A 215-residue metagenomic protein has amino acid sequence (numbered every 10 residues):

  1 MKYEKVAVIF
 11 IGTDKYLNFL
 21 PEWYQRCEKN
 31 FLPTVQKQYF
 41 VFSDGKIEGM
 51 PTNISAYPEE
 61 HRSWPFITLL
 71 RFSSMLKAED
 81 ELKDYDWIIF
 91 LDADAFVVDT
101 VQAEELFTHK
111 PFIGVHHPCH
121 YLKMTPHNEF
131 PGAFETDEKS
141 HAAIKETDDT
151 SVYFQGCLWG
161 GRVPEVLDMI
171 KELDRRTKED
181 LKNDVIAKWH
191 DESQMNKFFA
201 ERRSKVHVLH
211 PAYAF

Functional and structural regions predicted by a protein language model:
M1-L70, K77-D84: N-terminal anchoring/stem segment of glycosyltransferases
T13-K15, G45-I47, H61-R62, A95-V97 (+4 more regions): Short, solvent-exposed loop/turn segments at secondary-structure junctions
N18, E48-M50, V97-T100, E105-L106 (+4 more regions): Short catalytic/ligand-binding loop motif for oxyanion handling, primarily in non-cytosolic enzymes, centered on
V35-D44, I89, D94, F112-I113 (+1 more regions): Short, hydrophobic beta-strand segments that form beta-sheet elements in well-ordered domains
T68, F72, A93-A95, K188-M195: Conserved glycosyltransferase catalytic-site signature
F72-M124: GT-A fold catalytic core of metal-dependent nucleotide-sugar glycosyltransferases, centered on the diacidic
G132-S151: Short, flexible, basic/aromatic active-site loop/helix in glycosyltransferases
K145-F215: Catalytic core and acceptor-binding pocket of nucleotide-sugar-dependent glycosyltransferases
